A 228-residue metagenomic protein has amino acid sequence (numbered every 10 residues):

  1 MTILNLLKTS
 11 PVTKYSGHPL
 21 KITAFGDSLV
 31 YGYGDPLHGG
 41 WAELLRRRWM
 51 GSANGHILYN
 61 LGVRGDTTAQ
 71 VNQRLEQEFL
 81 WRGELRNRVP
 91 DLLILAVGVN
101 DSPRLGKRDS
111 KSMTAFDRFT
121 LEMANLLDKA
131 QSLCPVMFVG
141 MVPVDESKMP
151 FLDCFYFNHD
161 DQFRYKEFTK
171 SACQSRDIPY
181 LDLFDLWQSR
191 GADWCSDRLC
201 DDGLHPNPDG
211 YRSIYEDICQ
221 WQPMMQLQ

Functional and structural regions predicted by a protein language model:
M1-T2, A130: Generic low-polarity alpha-helical segments
T2-R64, A69-Q70, E76-R88, L93: Serine-esterase "nucleophile elbow" of acetyl-processing enzymes
S16, N54, Q73-Q228: Alpha-helical cap/lid subdomain in secreted, periplasmic, or secretory-pathway luminal O-acyl-processing enzymes
